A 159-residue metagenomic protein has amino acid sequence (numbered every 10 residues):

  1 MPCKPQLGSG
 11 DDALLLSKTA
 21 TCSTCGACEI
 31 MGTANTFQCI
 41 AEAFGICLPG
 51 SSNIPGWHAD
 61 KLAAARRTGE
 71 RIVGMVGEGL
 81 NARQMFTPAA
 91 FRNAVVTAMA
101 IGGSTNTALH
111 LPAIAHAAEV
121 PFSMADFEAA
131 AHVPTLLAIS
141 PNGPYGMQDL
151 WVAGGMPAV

Functional and structural regions predicted by a protein language model:
M1, H58, I114-A118, E128-L136: Acidic, glycine-rich active-site loops and adjacent beta-strand->loop/helix elements that engage anionic groups
M1-N93: Active-site cavity-forming subdomains of large catalytic enzyme subunits
D11-D12, K18-T19, F122, E128-V159: Phosphate/diphosphate-binding loops
G26-C47, A94-A117, G143-V159: Conserved phosphate/anionic-ligand binding catalytic regions in large, soluble enzymes, centered on
L48-S51, F122-D126: Short, surface-exposed acidic
D60-K61, R83-Q84, A100-G103, P134-L137: A short, ordered amphipathic alpha-helix with a cationic face
G79, I101-G102, A117-A125: Secondary-structure transition/capping motifs at alpha-helix termini and the adjoining loop/turn into the next element
F91-A94, A98, S123, A130: Thiamine diphosphate
